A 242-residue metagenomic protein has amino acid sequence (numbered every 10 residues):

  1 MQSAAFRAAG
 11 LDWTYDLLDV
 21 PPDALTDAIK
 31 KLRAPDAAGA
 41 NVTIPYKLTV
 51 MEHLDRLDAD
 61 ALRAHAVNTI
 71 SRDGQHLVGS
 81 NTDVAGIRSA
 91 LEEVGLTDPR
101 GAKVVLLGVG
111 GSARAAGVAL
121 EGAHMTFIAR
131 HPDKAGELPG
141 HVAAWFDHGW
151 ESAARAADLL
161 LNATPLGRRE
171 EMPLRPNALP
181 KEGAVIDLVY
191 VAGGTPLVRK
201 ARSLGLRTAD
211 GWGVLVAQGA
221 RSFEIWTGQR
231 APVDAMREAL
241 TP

Functional and structural regions predicted by a protein language model:
M1-L96, A192, L204: Phosphate/diphosphate ligand-binding glycine-rich loop within oxidoreductases
T14, K103, A123-H124, A184: Residues at the starts of beta-strands that form the adenosine-phosphate
T49, P132-E137, G193-P196: Short, charged/polar "capping" segments at the starts of alpha-helices and the immediately preceding loops
N81-V84, L91-G95, R100-E121, A129-R130: Glycine-rich adenosine-cofactor-binding loop
G101, L188-P242: Adenosine-phosphate binding glycine-rich loop
A119-M125, S203-R207: Conserved S-adenosyl-L-methionine
G122-H141: NAD(P)-binding Rossmann-fold cofactor-contacting core
H141-A209: Rossmann-like adenosine-cofactor binding region
